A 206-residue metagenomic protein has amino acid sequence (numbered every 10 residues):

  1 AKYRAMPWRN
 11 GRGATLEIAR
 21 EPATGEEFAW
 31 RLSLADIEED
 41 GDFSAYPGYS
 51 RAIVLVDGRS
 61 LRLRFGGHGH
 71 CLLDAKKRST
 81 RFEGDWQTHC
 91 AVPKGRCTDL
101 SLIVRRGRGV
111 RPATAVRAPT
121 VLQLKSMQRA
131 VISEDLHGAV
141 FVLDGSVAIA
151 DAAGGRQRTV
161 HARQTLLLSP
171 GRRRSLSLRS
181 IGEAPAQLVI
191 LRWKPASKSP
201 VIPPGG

Functional and structural regions predicted by a protein language model:
A1-E27, F43-G48, R62-L100, V104-R106: A short, N-terminal "cap"/entry segment at the start of jelly-roll beta-barrel domains of the cupin/DSBH fold
A23, A75-V110, H161, S169-S199: Ligand-binding loop in jelly-roll beta-barrel domains
E27-F28, E39-L55, G95-T98, A118 (+1 more regions): A short beta-loop-beta micro-motif enriched in histidine and acidic residues
G48-H68, Q128-A153: Glycine- and acidic-residue-biased ligand/ion/polar-headgroup-sensing regions
I53, G67-Q87, P119-K125, D151-R173: Short acidic-glycine-tyrosine-enriched beta hairpin
R108-Q123, L191: Charged linear interaction tracts used for macromolecular binding and regulation
S126, D135-H137, D144-S146, A150-L167 (+3 more regions): A structural signal for the main folded, soluble domain(s) of proteins
